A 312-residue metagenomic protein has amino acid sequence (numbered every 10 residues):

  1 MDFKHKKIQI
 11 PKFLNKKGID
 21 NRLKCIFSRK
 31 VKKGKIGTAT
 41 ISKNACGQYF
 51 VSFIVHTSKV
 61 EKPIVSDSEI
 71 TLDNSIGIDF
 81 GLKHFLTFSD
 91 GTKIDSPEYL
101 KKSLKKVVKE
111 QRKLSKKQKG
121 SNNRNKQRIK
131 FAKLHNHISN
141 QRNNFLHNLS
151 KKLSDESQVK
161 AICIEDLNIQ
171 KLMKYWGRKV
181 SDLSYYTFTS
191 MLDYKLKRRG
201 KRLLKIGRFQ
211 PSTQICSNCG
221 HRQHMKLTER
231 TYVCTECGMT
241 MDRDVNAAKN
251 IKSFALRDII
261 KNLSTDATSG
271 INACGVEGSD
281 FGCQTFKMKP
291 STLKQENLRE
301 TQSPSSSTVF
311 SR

Functional and structural regions predicted by a protein language model:
M1-Q118, F131, T189: Short loop/hinge segments at the start of secondary-structure elements
F53-K62, A132-Q158: Phosphate-interacting basic helix/loop segments used at nucleotide- and nucleic-acid interfaces
H56, G91, L167-I169, R208-F209: Histidine- and/or cysteine-centered catalytic micro-motif in compact active-site loops
L82-H84, I169, A247: Short, glycine/acidic-enriched loop or turn micro-motifs at the edges of active sites
N125-A132, L172: Short, basic/glycine-rich phosphate-binding loops at helix/coil junctions that contact nucleotide phosphates
L153, K160-D166, L204: Short glycine-rich phosphate-binding loop at a beta-alpha junction
K160, K179, L183-R312: Positively charged, low-complexity nucleic-acid-binding target-recognition regions
E165-D182: RNase H catalytic domain
